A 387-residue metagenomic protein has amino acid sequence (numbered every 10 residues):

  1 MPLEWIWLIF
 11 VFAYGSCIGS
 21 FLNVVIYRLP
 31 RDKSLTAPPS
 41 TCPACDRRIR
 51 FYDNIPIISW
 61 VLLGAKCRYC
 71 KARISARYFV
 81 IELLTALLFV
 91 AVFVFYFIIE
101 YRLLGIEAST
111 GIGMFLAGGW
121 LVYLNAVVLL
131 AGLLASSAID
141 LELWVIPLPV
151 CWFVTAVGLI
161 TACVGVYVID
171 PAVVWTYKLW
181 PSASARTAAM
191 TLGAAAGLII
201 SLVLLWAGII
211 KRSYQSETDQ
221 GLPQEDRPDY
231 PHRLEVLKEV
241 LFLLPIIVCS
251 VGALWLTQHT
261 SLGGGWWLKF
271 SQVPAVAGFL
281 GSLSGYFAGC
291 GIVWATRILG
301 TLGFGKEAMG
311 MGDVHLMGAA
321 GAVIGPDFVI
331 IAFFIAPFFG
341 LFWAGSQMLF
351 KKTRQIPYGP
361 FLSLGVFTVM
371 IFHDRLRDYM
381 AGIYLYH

Functional and structural regions predicted by a protein language model:
M1-H387: A membrane-topology feature that recognizes alpha-helical transmembrane segments and their immediate juxtamembrane
